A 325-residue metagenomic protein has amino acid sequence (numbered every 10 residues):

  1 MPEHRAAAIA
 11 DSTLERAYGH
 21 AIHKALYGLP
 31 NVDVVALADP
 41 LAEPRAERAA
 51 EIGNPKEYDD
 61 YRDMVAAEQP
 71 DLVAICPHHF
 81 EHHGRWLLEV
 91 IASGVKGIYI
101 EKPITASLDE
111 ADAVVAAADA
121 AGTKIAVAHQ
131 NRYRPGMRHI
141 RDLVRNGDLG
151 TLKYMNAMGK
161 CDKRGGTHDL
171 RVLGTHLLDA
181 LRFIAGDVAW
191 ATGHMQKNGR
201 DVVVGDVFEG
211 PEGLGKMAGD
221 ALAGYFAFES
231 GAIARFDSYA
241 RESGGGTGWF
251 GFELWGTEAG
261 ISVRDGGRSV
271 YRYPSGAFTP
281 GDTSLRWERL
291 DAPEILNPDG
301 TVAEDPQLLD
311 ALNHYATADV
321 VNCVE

Functional and structural regions predicted by a protein language model:
M1-I52: N-terminal Rossmann-like dinucleotide-binding module
T13-Y18, K124, N131-K216: Predominantly a Rossmann-like dinucleotide-binding segment in NAD(P)-dependent oxidoreductases
V32-V34, V95, L152, V188: Core-facing hydrophobic residues within beta-strands of well-ordered domains
A36, K56, L72, G97 (+1 more regions): Short, Asp-centered acidic motifs that coordinate Mg2+ and/or phosphate in catalytic or ligand-binding sites
N54-D60: Conserved SAM-binding strand-loop segment of SAM-dependent methyltransferases
A67, L72, H78, G84-Y133: Beta-strand-loop-alpha-helix segment that lines the small-molecule cofactor/substrate pocket of alpha/beta enzymes
H176-A277, T317-E325: Contiguous beta-strand/loop segments that form the cofactor/metal-binding neighborhood of enzyme cores
F252, G281-E325: C-terminal helical cap and adjacent loop that interface with cofactors, partners, or active-site loops
